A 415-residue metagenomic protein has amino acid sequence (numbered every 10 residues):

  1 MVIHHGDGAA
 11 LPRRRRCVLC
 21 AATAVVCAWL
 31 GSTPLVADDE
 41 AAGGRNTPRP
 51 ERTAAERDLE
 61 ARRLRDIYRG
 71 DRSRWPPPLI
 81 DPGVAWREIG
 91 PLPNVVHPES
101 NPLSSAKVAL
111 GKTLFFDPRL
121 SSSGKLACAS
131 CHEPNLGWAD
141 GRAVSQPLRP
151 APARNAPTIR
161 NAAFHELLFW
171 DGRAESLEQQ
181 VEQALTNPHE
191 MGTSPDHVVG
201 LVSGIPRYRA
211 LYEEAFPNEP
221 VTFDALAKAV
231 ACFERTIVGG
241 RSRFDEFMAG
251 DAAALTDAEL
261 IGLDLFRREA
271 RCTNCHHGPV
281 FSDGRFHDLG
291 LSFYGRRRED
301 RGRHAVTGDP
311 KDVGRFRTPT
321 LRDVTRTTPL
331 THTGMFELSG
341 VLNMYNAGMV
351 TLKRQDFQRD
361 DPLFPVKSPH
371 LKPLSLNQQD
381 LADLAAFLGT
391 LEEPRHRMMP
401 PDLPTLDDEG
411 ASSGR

Functional and structural regions predicted by a protein language model:
V2, G6, C17, W29-R415: Periplasmic c-type cytochrome electron-transfer domains
D7-R13: Short, Lys/Arg-rich N-terminal segment immediately upstream of the first membrane anchor
R16-V25: Sec-dependent N-terminal signal peptides
